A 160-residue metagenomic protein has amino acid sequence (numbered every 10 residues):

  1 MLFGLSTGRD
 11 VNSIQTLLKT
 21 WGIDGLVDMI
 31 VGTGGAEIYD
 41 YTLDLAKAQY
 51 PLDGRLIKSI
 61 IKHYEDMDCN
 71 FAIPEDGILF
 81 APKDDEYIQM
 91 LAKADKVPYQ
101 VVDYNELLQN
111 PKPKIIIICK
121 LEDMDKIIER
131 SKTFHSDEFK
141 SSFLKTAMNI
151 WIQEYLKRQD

Functional and structural regions predicted by a protein language model:
M1-Y87: Active-site phosphate-binding/coordination module
S59, H63, C69-D160: Conserved acidic, metal-coordinating active-site core of Asp-based, Mg2+-dependent phosphoryl-transfer enzymes
